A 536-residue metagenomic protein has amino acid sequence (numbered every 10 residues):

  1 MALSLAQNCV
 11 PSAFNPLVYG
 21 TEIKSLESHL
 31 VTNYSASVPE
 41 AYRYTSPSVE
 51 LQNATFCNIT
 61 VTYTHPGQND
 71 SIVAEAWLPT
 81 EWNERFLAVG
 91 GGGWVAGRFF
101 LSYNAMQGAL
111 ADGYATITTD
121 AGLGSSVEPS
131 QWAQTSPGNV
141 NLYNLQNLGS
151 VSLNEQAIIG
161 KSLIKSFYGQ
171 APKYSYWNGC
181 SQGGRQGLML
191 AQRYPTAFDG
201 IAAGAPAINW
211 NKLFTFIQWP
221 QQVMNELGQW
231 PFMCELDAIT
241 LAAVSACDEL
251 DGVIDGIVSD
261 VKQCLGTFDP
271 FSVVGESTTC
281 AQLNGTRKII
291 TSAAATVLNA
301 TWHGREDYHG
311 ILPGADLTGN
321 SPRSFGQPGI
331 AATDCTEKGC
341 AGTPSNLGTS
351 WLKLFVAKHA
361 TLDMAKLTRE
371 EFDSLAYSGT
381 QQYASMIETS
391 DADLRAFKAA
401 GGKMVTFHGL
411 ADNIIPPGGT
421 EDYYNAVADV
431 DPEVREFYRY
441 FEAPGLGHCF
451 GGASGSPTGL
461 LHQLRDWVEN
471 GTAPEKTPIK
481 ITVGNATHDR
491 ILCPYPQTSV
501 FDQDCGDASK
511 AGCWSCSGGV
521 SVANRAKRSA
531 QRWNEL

Functional and structural regions predicted by a protein language model:
M1-R85, G97, Y103-N104, I257 (+4 more regions): Catalytic-loop region of hydrolases
T80-N83, D112, K165-K173, Y194-G200 (+3 more regions): Secondary-structure transition/capping motifs at alpha-helix termini and the adjoining loop/turn into the next element
G92-G169, T215, M364-G379, A384-M386 (+1 more regions): Cap/lid segment of the alpha/beta-hydrolase catalytic domain
N178-G183, G187, D412: Gly/Ala-rich beta-loop-alpha elbow adjacent to hydrolase catalytic centers
M189-A191, T196-E306: A catalytic-pocket lid/entrance helix-loop region that shapes and gates access to the active site across common
V405-H408: Short beta-strand/loop motif that positions the catalytic acidic residue of the alpha/beta-hydrolase fold
I414-G418: Conserved alpha/beta-hydrolase "acid-adjacent" motif
Y438-G451, V483-N485: Histidine-bearing beta->alpha loop at or near hydrolase active sites
